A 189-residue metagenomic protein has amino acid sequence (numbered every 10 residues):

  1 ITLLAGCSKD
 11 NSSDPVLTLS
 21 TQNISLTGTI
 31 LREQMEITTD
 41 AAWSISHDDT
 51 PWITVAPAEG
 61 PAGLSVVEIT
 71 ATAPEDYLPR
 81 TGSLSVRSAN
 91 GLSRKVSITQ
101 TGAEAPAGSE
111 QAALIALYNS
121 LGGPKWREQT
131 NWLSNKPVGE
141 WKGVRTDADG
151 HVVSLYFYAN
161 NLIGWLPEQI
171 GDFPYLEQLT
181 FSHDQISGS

Functional and structural regions predicted by a protein language model:
L3-S25, L92-S109: Bacterial Sec-dependent N-terminal signal peptides
V16-L19, T39-E68: Surface-exposed binding patches on compact interaction domains or structured appendages
V67, L78-N90: A short beta-strand micro-motif common to beta-rich folds, especially ectodomain repeats
N119-W165: LRR flanking "cap" motifs
D149, G171-L176: Leucine-rich repeat
S154, Y175-T180: Conserved LRR concave beta-strand detector
N160, F181-D184: Consensus "Asn ladder" position of solenoid repeat domains
L166-G171, S187-S189: The feature encodes a structural signal of leucine-rich repeats
